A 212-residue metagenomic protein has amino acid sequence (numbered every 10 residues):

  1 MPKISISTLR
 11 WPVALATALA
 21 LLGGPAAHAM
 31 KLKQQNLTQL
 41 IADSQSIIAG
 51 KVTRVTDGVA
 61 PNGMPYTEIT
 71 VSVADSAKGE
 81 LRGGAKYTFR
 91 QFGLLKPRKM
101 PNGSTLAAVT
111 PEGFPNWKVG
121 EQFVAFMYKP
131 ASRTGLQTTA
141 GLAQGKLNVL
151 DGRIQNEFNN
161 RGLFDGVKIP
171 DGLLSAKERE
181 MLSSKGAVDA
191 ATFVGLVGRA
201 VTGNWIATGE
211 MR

Functional and structural regions predicted by a protein language model:
P2-A14: Bacterial N-terminal signal peptides that target proteins for export
P12-G23: Bacterial N-terminal signal peptides
A27-N36: Cleaved targeting-peptide boundary
H28, N102-R212: Netrin-like (NTR/C345C) domain of secreted extracellular proteins
G50-V52: Conserved hydrophobic positions within beta-strands
V55-A60, K78-G79: Short, conserved beta-turn/loop elements at beta-strand boundaries and strand-helix junctions
V59-V71: Short aromatic-glycine-enriched beta-strand elements
G84-P111: Beta-strand/loop nucleic-acid-binding surfaces
